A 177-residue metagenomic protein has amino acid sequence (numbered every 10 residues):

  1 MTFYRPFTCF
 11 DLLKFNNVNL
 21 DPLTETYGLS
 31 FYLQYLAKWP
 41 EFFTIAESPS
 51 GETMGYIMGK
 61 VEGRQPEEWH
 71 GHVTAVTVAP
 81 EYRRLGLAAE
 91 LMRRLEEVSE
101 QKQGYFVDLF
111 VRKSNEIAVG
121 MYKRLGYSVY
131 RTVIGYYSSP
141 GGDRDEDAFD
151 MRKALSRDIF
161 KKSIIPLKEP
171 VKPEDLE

Functional and structural regions predicted by a protein language model:
T2, P6-R83, M92-K102, T132 (+2 more regions): Acetyl-CoA-dependent GNAT
T77, K113-N115: Active-site-proximal loop/turn and secondary-structure-junction residues that shape catalytic pockets, frequently
G86: Conserved G/P- and acidic residue-centered "switch" motifs that form tight phosphate/ATP-binding loops in soluble
M92, N115-A118, G135-G141: Short glycine/proline-centered loop/turn elements that form peptide/ligand docking sites
S99-F110, M121: Conserved GNAT acetyl-CoA-binding A-motif
D108-F110, K123, S128-D150: Conserved catalytic-core motifs of GNAT/GCN5-like acyltransferases
